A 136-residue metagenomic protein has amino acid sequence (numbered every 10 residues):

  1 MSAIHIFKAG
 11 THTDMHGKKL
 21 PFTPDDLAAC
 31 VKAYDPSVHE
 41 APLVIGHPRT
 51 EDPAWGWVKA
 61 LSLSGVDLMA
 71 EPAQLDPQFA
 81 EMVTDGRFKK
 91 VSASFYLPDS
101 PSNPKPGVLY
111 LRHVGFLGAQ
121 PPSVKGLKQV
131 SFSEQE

Functional and structural regions predicted by a protein language model:
M1-F22: N-terminal, Lys/Arg- and Ser/Thr-rich interaction peptides
S2-I4, E81, K128: Residue-level marker of intrinsically disordered, low-complexity segments enriched for small/polar residues
P21-G126: Structured, beta-strand-rich domain cores that present glycine/charged loop surfaces used to bind extended ligands
S131-E136: Intrinsically disordered, low-complexity terminal tails
